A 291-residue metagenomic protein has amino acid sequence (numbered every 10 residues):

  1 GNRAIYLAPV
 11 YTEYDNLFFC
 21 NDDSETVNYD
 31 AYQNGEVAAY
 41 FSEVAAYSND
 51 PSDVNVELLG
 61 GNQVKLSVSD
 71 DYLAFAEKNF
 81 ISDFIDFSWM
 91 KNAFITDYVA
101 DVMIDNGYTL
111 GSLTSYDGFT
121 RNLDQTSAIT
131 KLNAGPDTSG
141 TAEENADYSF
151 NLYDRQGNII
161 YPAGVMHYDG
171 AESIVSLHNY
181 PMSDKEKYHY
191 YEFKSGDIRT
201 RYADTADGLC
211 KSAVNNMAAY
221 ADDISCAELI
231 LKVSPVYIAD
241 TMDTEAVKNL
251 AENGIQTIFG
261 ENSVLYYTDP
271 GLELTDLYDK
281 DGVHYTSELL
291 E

Functional and structural regions predicted by a protein language model:
G1-E291: Mature catalytic core of soluble alpha/beta enzymes
